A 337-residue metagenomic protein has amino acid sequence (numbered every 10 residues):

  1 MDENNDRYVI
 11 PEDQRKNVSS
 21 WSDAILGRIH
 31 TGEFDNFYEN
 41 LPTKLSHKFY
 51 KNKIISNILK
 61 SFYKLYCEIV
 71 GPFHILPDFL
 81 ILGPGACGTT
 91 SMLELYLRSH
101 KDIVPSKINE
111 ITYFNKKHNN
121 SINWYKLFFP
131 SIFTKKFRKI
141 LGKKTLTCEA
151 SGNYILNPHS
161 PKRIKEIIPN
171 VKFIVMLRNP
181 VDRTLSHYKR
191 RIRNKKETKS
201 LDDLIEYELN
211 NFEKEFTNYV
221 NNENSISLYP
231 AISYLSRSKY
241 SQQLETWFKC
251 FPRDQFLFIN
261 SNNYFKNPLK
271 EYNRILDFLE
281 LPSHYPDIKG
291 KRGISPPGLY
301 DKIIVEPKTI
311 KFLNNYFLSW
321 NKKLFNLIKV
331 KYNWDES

Functional and structural regions predicted by a protein language model:
D2-T145, E149-G152, I167, V171 (+2 more regions): PAPS-dependent sulfotransferase catalytic core
D6, I10-D13, W21, E245-K323 (+2 more regions): The conserved 3'-phosphoadenosine-5'-phosphosulfate
Y66-E68, T134-K135, H159-K162, Q243-L244 (+1 more regions): A generic local structural motif
F79, C148, K172-I174, L257-I259 (+1 more regions): Hydrophobic/aromatic beta-strand patches that form the interior of the parallel beta-sheet core in alpha/beta enzyme
L95-D102, N109-I111, H159-I288, P307: PAPS-dependent sulfotransferase catalytic domain
N119-I122, P158, S241, P307-I310 (+1 more regions): Structural motif corresponding to alpha-helix initiation and N-cap regions
K126-F129, P161, L244-E245, N321: Generic structural signal for well-ordered alpha-helices, preferentially at hydrophobic/aromatic core positions
S151-I155, S160: Conserved glycine-rich "GG(E/T)P / GGGxP" loop and the immediately following alpha-helix in the radical SAM core
